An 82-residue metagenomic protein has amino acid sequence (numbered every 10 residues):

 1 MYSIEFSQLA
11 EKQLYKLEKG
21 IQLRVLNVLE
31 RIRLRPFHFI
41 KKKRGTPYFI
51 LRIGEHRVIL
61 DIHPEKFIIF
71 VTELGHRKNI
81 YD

Functional and structural regions predicted by a protein language model:
M1-E5, L9-K12, K16, G20-L23 (+2 more regions): Enriched for short, Lys/Arg-rich terminal
V28-L51: A short, surface-exposed loop/turn module that caps and links secondary-structure elements
